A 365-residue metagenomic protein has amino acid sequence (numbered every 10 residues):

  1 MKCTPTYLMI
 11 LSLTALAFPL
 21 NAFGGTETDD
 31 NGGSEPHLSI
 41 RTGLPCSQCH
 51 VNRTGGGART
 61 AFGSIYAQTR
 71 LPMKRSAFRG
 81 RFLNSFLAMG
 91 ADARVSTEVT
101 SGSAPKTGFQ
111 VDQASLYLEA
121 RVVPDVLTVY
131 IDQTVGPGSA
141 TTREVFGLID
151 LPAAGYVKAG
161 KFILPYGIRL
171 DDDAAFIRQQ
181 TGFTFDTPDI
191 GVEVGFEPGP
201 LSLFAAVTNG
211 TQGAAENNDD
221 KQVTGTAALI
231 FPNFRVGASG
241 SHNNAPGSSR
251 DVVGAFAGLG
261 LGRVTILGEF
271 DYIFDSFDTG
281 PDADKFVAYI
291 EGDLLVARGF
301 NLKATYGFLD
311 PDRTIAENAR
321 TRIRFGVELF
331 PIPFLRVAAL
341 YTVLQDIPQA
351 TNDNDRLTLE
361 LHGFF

Functional and structural regions predicted by a protein language model:
A22-S39: Electrostatic cytochrome c docking/interface patches
H37, S115-E119, F146-L148, E193-G195 (+7 more regions): Outer-membrane beta-barrel architecture
L44-R53: The canonical Cys-X-X-Cys-His
P45, L329, D353-F365: Outer-membrane beta-barrel "beta-signal"
T54-T60, F82-Q212, D219-K221, A228-V236 (+3 more regions): Outer membrane beta-barrel
A104-Q110, V135-S139, Q180-D186, A214-D220 (+5 more regions): Replace "Gram-negative outer membrane beta-barrel proteins" with "bacterial and organellar outer membrane beta-barrel
R143, P188, N209, K221-V223 (+8 more regions): Transmembrane beta-barrel architecture of outer-membrane proteins
A228-R313: Detector for outer-membrane/organellar transmembrane beta-barrel domains, recognizing the amphipathic beta-strand
